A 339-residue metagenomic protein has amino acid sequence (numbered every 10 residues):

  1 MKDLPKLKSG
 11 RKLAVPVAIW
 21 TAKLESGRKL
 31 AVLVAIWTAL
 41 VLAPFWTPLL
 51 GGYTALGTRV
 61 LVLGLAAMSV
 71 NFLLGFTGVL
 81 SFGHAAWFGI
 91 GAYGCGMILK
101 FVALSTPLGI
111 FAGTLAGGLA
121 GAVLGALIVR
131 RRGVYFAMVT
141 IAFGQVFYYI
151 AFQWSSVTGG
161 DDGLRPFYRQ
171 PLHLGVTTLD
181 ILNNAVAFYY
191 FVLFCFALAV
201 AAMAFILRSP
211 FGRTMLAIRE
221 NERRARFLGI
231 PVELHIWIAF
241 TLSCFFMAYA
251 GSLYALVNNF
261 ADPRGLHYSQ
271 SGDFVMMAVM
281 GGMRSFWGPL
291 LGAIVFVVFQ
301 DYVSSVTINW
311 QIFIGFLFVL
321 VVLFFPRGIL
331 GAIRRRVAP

Functional and structural regions predicted by a protein language model:
M1-L40, T214, I218-R223, F227-H235 (+1 more regions): Cytosolic-side transmembrane-helix boundaries in multi-pass membrane proteins
M1-L65, G94, V102-G109, N184: Membrane-interfacial amphipathic/re-entrant helices at transmembrane-helix boundaries
S9, K29, L182-D262: Helix-loop-helix "hairpin" substructures at the membrane interface of multi-pass membrane proteins
P44-F101, L127-T140, M215-I218, E222-R226 (+1 more regions): Single transmembrane alpha-helix segments in multi-pass membrane proteins
G57, S81, G94, G121 (+11 more regions): Generic structural signal for small/hydrophobic residues in well-ordered secondary structure, especially within
A85, I110-F111, G121, I236-F324: Transmembrane alpha-helical segments in multi-pass inner-membrane proteins
A92, V102-Q145, L291-A293: Alpha-helical transmembrane segments within multi-pass membrane transporters and channels
F143-I181, G212, A332: Extracellular/periplasmic helix-loop junction at the C-terminal end of a transmembrane helix in multi-pass membrane
